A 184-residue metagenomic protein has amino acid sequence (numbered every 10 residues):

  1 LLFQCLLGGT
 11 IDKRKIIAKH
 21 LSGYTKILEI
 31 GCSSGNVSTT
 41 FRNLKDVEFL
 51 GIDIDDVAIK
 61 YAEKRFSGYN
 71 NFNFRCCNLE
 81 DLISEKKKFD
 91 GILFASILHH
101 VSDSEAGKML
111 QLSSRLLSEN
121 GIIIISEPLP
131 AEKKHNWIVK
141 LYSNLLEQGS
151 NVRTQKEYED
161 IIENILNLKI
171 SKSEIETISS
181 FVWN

Functional and structural regions predicted by a protein language model:
L7-Y24: Conserved alpha-helix/loop element of class I SAM-dependent methyltransferases that forms part of the SAM/SAH-binding
T25-S33: Conserved class I S-adenosyl-L-methionine
S34-N36, T40-E80: Class I SAM-dependent methyltransferase SAM/SAH-binding core
D81-K86: Short conserved loop adjoining the S-adenosyl-L-methionine
L93: A conserved beta-strand element that flanks and buttresses the S-adenosyl-L-methionine
I97: Hydrophobic adenine-recognition pocket in adenosine-nucleotide-binding enzymes
G107-E119: A short glycine-rich, Lys/Arg-flanked "PGG" loop and its adjoining helix->strand segment in the class I
I125-L166, I170-S180: C-terminal alpha-helical "lid/dimerization" subdomain adjacent to the S-adenosyl-L-methionine
